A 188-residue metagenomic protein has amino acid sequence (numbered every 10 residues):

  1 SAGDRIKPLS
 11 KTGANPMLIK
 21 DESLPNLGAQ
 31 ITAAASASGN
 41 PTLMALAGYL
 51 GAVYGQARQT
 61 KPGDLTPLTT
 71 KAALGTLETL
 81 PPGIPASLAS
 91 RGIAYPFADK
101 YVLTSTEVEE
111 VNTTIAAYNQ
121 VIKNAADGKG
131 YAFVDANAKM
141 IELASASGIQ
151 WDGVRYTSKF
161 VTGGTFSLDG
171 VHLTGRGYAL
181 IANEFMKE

Functional and structural regions predicted by a protein language model:
S1-T113, K123-H172: Mobile gating loops/cap/lid regions near enzyme active sites that modulate substrate access
A116, Q120-N124, A179, N183 (+1 more regions): Solvent-exposed, polar/charged alpha-helical surfaces in well-ordered, non-transmembrane soluble domains, broadly
G164-D169, L173-R176, L180-I181, E188: A cross-kingdom marker for long, charged
